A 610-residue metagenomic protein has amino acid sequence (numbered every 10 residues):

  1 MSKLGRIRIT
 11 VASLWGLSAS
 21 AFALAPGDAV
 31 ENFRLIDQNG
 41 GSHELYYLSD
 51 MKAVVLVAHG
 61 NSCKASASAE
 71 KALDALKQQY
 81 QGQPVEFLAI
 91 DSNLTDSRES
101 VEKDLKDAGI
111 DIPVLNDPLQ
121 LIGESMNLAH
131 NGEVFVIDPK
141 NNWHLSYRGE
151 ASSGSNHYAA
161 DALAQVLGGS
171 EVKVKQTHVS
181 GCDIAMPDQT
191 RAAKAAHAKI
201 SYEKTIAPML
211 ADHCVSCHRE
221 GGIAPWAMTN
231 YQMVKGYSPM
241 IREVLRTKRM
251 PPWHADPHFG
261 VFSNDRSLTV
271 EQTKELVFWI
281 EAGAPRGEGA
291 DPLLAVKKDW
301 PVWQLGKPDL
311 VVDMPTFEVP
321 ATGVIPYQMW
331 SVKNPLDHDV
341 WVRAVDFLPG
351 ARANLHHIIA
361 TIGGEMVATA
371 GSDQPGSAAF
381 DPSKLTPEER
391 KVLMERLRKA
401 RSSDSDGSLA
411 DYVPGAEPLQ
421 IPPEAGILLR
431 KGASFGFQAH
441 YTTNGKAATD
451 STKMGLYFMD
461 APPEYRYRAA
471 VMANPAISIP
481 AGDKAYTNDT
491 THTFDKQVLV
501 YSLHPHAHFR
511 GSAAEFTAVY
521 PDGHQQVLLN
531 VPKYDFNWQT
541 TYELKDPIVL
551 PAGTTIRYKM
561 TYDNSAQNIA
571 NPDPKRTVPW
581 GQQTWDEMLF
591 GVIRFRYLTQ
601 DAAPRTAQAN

Functional and structural regions predicted by a protein language model:
S2-S13: Bacterial N-terminal signal peptides that target proteins for export
E31, I110-P113, L128-F135, A159 (+1 more regions): Structural micro-motif
F33-V54, K194-K204: A short beta-strand-turn-helix
Y46-A67, L163: Short active-site neighborhood of thiol/selenol oxidoreductases, capturing the structured segment around
A67-A108, L115-S125: Structural microenvironment flanking redox-active thiols in thiol-disulfide oxidoreductases
P118-A185: Thiol/selenol-based redox catalytic cores and closely related redox-interacting motifs
Q176-D337, A344, L348, G432-Q438 (+1 more regions): Aromatic- and Gly/Pro-enriched helix-to-coil junctions and flexible linker segments
P257-F262, P292-L499, P505-A609: Beta-strand-centric surfaces of beta-sandwich/beta-rich domains
